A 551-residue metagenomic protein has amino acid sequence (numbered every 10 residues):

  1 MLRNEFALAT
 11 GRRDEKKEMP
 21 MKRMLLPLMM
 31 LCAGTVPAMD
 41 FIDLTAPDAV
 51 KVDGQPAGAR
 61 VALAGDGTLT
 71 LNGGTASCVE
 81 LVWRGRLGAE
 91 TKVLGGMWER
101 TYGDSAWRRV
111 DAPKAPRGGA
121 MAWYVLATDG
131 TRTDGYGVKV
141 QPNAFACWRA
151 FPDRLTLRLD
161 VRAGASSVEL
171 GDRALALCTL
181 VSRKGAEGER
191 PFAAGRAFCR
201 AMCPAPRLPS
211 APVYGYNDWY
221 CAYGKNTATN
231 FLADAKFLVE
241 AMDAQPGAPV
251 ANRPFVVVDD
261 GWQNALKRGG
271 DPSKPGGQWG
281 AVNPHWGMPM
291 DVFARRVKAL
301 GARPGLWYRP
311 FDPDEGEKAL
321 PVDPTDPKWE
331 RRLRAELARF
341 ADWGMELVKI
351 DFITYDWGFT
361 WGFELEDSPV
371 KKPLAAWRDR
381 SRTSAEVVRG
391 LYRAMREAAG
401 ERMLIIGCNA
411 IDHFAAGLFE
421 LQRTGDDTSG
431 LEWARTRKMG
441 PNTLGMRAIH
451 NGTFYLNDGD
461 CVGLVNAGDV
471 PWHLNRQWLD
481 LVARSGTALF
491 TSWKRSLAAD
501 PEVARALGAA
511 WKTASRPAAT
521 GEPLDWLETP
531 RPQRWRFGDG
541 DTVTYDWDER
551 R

Functional and structural regions predicted by a protein language model:
E5-P20: Short, Lys/Arg-enriched N-terminal segments with co-localized hydrophobic residues within the first ~10-30 amino acids
M24-G34: Sec-dependent N-terminal signal peptides
M39-P254, L347: Carbohydrate-recognition beta-sandwich/jelly-roll modules in extracellular/periplasmic carbohydrate-active proteins
Y124, A248-D469, L474, V503-A504: Aromatic- and carboxylate-enriched substrate-binding clefts and catalytic-loop regions of carbohydrate-active enzymes
F237-E240, A244, D260-K267, P313 (+1 more regions): Glycine-rich, acidic and aromatic/proline-enriched surface loops and short helix-turn segments that act as binding
R476-W478, V482-S492, L524-R551: Carbohydrate-binding surface patches
L481-S515: Catalytic cores of secreted or luminal carbohydrate-active enzymes
